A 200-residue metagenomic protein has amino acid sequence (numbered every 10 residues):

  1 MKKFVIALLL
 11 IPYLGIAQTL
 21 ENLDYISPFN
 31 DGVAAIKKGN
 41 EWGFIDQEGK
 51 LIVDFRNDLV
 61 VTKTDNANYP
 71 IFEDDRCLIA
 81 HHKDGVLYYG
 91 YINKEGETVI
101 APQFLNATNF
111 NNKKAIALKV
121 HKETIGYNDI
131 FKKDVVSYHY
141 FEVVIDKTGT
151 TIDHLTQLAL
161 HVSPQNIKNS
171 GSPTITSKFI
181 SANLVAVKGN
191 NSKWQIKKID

Functional and structural regions predicted by a protein language model:
M1-L20: Bacterial Sec-dependent N-terminal signal peptides
Q18-D200: Residue-level detector of conserved, function-critical positions
